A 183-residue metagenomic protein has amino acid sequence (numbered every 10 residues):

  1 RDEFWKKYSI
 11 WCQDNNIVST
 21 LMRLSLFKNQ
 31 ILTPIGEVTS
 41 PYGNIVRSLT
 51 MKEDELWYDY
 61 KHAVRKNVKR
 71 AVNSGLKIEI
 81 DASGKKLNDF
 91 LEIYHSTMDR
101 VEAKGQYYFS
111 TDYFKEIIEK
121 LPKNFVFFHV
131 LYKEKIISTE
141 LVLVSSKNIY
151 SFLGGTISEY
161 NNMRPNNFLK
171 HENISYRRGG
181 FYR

Functional and structural regions predicted by a protein language model:
R1-L26: A gly/proline- and charged-residue-enriched helix-loop-helix capping module
D2-I10, N161-S175: Conserved acetyl-CoA-binding loop-helix of GNAT-fold acetyltransferases
W11-N15, K120, Y176: Short alpha-helical functional segments enriched in proximate histidine and acidic residues
V18, G180-Y182: Short acidic/polar active-site loop segments enriched in Thr and Asp
L24-N162, I174-S175: A conserved beta-strand-loop-helix scaffold within acyl/acetyltransferase catalytic domains
